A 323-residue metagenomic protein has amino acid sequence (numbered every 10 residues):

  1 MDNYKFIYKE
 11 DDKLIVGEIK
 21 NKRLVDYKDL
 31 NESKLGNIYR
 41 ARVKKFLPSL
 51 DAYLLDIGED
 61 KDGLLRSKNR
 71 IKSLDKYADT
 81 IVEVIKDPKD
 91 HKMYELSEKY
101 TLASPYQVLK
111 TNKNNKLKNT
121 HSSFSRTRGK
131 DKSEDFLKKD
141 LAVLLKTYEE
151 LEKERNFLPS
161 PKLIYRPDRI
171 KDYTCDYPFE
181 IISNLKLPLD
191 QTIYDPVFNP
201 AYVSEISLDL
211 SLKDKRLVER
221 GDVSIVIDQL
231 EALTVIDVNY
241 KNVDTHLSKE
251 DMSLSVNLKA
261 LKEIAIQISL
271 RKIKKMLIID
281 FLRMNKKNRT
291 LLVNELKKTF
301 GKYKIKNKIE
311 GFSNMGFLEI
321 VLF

Functional and structural regions predicted by a protein language model:
M1-F323: DE-rich acidic low-complexity regions and acidic surface loops
